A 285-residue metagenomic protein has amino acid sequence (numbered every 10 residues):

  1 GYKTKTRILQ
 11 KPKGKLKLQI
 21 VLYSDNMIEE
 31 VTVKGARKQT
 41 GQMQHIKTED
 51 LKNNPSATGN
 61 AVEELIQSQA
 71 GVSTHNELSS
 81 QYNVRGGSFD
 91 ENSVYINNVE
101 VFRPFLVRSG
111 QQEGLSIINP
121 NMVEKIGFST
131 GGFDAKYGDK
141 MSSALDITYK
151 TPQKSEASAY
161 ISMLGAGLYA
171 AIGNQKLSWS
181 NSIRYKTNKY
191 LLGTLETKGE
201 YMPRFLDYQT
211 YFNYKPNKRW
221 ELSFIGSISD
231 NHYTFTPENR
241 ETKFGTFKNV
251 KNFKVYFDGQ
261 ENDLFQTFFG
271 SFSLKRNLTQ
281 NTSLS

Functional and structural regions predicted by a protein language model:
G1-T6, K186: A short, solvent-exposed loop/turn motif at the edges and junctions of modular extracellular/periplasmic domains
Y2-K3, P12-P55, F89-E91, N97: Short, acidic, small-residue-rich periplasmic hinge/interaction motif at the N-terminus of Gram-negative outer-membrane
L18-I20, S116-E156: A beta-strand signature from Gram-negative outer-membrane beta-barrel systems, especially the internal plug domain
N53, E100-F128: Short acidic/polar hinge/loop motifs at secondary-structure boundaries that mediate gating or recognition
E63-R103: Extracytoplasmic beta-strand/coil segments of soluble accessory domains associated with Gram-negative outer-membrane
S80, M141-S143, S155, I161-L168 (+3 more regions): Hydrophobic, lipid-facing positions within transmembrane beta-strands of outer-membrane proteins
A159-M163, I172, N181-T187, F224-D230: Transmembrane beta-barrel strands of outer-membrane/channel proteins
E221-N277: Flexible loop and strand-edge segments within Gram-negative outer membrane beta-barrel domains
